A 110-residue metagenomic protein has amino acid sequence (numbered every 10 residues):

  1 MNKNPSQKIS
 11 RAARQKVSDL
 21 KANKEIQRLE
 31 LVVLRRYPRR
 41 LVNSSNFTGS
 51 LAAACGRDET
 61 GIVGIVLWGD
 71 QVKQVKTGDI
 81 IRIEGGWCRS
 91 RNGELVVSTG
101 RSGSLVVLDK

Functional and structural regions predicted by a protein language model:
M1-S45, Q71, N92-K110: OB-fold nucleic-acid-binding modules
L29, A54, I83-E84: Hydrophobic residues positioned within well-ordered beta-strands of beta-sheet architectures
R35-I65: OB-fold (S1/OB) nucleic-acid-binding surfaces
G61, C88, S102-S104: Conserved beta-strand elements of beta-rich interaction domains across eukaryotes, especially beta-propellers
W68, G86, G100: Surface loops and adjacent helix of pleckstrin homology
G69-E84: Short nucleic-acid-contacting surface segments enriched for D/E, G, S/T with interspersed K/R
G86-N92: Short, charged beta-turn/beta-strand-edge "cap" motif at the junction between a beta-strand and an adjacent loop
